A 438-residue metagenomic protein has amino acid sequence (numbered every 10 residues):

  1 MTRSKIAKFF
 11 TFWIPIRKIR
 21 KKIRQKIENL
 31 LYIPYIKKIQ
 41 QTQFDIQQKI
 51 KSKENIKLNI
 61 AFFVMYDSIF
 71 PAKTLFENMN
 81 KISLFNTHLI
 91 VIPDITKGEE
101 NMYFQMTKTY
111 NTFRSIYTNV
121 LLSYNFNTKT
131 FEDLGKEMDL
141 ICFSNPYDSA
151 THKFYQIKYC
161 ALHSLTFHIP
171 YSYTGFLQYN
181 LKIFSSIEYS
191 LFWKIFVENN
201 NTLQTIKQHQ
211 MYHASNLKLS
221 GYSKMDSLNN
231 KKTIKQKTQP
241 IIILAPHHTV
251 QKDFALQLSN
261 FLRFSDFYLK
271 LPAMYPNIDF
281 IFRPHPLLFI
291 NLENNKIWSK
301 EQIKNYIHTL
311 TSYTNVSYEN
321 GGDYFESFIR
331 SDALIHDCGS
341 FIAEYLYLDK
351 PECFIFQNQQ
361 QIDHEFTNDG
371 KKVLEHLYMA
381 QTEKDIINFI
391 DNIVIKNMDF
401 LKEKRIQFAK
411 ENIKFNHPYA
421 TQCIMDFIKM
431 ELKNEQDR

Functional and structural regions predicted by a protein language model:
M1-I56: Membrane-proximal basic amphipathic "stem/tether" segments
L58-S227: Active-site and donor-binding regions of nucleotide-sugar-utilizing enzymes
P71, L75, K81, S223-N305 (+2 more regions): Conserved catalytic-core segment of nucleotide-activated headgroup transferases in glycan assembly
I90-D94, S144-P146, P170-S172, Y222 (+3 more regions): Short loop/turn segments at strand-loop or loop-helix junctions that form parts of catalytic or ligand-binding pockets
N119-F126, N315-N320, E375-F389: Short acidic-hydrophobic, aromatic-tinged amphipathic segments that line or gate anion-handling sites
Y124-T128, N295-A343: Donor nucleotide-activated moiety binding/catalytic core segment of transferases that use nucleotide-activated donors
Y212-H213, W298, S340-N412: Catalytic binding pocket for nucleotide-activated donors in carbohydrate/polymer assembly enzymes
N416-R438: C-terminal alpha-helical cap of glycosyltransferases
